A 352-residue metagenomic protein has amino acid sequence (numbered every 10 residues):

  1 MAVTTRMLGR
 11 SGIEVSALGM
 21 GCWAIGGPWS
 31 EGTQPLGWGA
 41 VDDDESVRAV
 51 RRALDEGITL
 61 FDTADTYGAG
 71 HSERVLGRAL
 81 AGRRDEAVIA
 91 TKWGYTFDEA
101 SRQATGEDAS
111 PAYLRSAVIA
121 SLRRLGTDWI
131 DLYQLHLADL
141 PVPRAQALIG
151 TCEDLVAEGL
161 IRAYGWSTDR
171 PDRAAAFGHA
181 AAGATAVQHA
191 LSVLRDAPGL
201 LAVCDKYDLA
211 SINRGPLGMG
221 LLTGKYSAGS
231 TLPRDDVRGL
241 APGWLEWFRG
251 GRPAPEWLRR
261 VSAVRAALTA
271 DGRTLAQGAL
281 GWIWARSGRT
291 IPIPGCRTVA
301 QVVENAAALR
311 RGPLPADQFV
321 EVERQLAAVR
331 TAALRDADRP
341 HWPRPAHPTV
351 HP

Functional and structural regions predicted by a protein language model:
M1-A87: N-terminal binding-site loop/beta-alpha segment at the start of enzyme catalytic domains that lines or forms
T5, A138-T331, H341-P352: Beta/alpha (TIM)-barrel catalytic core signal, keyed to glycine-rich beta->alpha loops juxtaposed to Asp/Glu that bind
I13-L18, G57-L60, R83-A87, T127-D131 (+5 more regions): Short, well-ordered coil/turn segments that N-cap beta-strands
S30-D44, A100-A112, P141: Active-site mouth loops of central-metabolism enzymes
G39-A53, A109-L125, R170-A176: Short, acidic/polar
Y67-E73, G94, S167-R170, L217-G218: Short, solvent-exposed turn/loop segments enriched in Gly/Ser/Thr/Pro and often Arg
E86-D98: A short, structured active-site edge motif that brings together acidic residues
L122-P141: Active-site groove signature of glycoside hydrolases
